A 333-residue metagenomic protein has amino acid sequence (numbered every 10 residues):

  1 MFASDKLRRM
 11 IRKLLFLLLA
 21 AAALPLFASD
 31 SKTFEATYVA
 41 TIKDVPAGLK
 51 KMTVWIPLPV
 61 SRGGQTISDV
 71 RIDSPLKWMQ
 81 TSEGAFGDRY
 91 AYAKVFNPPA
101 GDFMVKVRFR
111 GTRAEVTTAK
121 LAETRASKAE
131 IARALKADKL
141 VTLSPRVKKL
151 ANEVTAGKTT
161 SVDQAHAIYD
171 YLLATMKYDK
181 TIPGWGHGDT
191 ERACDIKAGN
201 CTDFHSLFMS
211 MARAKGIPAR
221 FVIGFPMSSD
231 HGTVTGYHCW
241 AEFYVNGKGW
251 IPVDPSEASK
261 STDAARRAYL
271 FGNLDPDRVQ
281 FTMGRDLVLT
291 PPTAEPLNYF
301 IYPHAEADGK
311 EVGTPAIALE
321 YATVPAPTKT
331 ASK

Functional and structural regions predicted by a protein language model:
S4-F16: Bacterial N-terminal signal peptides that target proteins for export
L15-P25: Bacterial N-terminal signal peptides
A28-V116: Intrinsically disordered, low-complexity N-terminal segments that are enriched in acidic
P46-A47, P59-G63, T112, N152-A156 (+4 more regions): Sec-exported extracytoplasmic/periplasmic mature domains
E83, M104-D195: Acidic low-complexity segments
S161-I168, K197-A212: Active-site nucleophilic cysteine motif
S206-A294: Hydrophobic/aromatic-rich core segments of domains that either
L274-K333: Low-complexity, Gly/Ser/Thr/Pro-rich intrinsically disordered linker/tail segments
